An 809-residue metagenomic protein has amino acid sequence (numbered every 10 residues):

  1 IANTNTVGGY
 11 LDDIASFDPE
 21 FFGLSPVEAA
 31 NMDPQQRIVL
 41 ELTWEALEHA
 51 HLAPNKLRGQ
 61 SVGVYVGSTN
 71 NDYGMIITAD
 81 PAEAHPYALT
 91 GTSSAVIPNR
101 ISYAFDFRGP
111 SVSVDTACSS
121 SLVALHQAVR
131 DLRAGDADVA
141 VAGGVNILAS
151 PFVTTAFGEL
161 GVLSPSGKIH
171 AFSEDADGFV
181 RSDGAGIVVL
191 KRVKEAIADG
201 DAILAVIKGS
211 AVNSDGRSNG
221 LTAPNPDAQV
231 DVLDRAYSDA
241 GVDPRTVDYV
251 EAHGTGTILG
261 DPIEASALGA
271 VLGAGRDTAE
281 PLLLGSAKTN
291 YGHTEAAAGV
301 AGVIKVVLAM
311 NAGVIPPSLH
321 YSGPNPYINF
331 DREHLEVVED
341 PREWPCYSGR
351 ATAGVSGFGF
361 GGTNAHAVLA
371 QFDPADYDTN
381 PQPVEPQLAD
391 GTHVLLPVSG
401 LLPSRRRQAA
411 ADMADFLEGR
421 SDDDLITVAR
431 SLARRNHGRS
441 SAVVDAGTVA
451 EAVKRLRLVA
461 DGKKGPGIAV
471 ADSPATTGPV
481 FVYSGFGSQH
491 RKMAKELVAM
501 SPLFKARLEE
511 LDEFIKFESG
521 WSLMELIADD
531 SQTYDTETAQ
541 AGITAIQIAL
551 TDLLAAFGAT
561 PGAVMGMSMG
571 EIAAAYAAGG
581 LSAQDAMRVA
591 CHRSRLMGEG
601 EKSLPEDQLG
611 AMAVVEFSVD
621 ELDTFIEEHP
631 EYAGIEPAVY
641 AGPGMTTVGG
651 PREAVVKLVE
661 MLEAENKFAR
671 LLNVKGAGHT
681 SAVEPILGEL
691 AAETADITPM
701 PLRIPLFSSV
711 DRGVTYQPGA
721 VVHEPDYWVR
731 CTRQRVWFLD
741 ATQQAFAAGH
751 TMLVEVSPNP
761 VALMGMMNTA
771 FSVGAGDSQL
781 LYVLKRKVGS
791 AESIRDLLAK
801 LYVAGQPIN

Functional and structural regions predicted by a protein language model:
I1-L388, D415, G419, T448 (+8 more regions): Condensing-enzyme catalytic core of the thiolase-fold
I1-V7, A15, E41-G63, S404-R405 (+8 more regions): Short, low-complexity connector segments at domain boundaries
A82-P86, V114, I169-D177, S214-G220 (+13 more regions): Short beta-alpha connecting loops at secondary-structure transitions that line or flank enzyme active sites
A95-P98, S102, I468-M565, M569 (+2 more regions): Helix-rich "cap/lid" substructures immediately adjacent to catalytic or cofactor-binding pockets
S121, I548, V788-S790: Short conserved active-site loop signatures built around small residues
G209-S210, S214-G220, Y347, R455 (+3 more regions): Acyltransferase
P224-D239, T352-G478, K495, S603-V614 (+2 more regions): Flexible catalytic loop/linker elements that gate and position reactive groups at enzyme active sites
G776-A804: Short, flexible loop segments at boundaries between secondary-structure elements
